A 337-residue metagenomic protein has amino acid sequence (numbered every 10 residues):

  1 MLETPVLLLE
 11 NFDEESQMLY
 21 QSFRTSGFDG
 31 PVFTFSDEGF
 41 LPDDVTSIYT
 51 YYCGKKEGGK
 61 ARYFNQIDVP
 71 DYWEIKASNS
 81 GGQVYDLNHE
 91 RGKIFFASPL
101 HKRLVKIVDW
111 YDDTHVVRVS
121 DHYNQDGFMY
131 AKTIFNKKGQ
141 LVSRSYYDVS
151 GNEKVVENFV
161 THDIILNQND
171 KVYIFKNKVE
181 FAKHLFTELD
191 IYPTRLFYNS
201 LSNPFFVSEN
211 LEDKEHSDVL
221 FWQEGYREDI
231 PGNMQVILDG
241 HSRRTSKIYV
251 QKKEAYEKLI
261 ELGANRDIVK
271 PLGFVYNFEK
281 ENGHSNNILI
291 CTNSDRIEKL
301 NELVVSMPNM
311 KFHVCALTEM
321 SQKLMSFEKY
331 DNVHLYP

Functional and structural regions predicted by a protein language model:
L2-S78: A structured, charge-rich N-terminal accessory region that forms the first stable segment of a protein and links
L7-D13, T34-E38, F197-N203, W222-R227 (+3 more regions): Structural motif
W73-F181: Repetitive, compositionally biased segments used for assembly/scaffolding
D170-K178, K183-N203: Short N-terminal targeting/anchoring amphipathic segment
H184-I191, E212-H216, F221-K247: Membrane-proximal helix-turn-helix segments that form the acceptor-binding/catalytic region of lipid-linked
N233-D267: A short, active-site helix/loop in glycosyltransferases that binds the activated sugar's phosphate group
K270-S326: Conserved catalytic-core segment of nucleotide-activated headgroup transferases in glycan assembly
S321-P337: Nucleotide-activated donor-binding/catalytic signature segment of Leloir-type glycosyltransferases, i.e., the conserved
